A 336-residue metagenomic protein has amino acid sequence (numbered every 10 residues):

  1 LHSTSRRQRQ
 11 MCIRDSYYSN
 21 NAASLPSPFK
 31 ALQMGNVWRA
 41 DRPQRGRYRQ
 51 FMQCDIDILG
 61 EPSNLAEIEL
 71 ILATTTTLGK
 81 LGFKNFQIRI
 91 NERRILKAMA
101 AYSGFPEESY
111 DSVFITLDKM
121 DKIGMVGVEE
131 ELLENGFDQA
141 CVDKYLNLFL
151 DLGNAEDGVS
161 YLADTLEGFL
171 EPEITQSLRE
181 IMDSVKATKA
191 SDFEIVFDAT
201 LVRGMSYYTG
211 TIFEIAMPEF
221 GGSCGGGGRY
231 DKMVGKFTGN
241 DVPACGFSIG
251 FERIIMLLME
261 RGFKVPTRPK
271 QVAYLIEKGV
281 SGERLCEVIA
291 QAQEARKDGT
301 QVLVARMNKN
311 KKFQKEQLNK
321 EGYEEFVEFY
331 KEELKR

Functional and structural regions predicted by a protein language model:
L1-I13: Single conserved hydrophobic/aromatic residue that forms the stacking wall/gate of nucleotide- or nucleobase-binding
R6, F105-V128: Acidic, His- and aromatic-enriched active-site or binding-groove loops in soluble protein domains that engage sugars
Q8, N91, I249: A conserved hydrophobic position in a structured secondary element of the catalytic/binding core that shapes
S16-L25, A31-K84, E131-R336: Positively charged, Gly/Ser-enriched RNA/tRNA-binding surfaces
Y48-C54, I90-A98: Short, conserved phosphate-binding/catalytic loop or strand-edge motifs used in phosphoryl-/nucleotidyl-transfer
T75-G79, R94-Y102: Hydrophobic mid-domain F-helix/FG-region of cytochrome P450s
N85-I95, V113, V196-T200: Short, surface-exposed recognition loops or helix-turn segments adjacent to catalytic cores
I88-N91, K119-M125, E173: Short acidic alpha-helix initiation/capping motifs at coil-to-helix transition points, especially at protein N-termini
